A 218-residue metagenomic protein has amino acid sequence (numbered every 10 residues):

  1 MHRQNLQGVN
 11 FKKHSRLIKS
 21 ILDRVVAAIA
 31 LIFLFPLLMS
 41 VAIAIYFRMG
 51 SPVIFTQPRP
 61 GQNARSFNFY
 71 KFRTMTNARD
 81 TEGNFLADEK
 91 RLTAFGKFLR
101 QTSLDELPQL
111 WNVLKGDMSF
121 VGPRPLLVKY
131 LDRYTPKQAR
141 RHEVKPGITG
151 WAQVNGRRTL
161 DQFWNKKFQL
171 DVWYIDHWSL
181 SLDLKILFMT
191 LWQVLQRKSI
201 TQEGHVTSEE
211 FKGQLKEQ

Functional and structural regions predicted by a protein language model:
Q4-N77, L180, I186-Q218: A hydrophobic, helix-centered structural microdomain
F11, S15-K19, E89, R100-L104 (+1 more regions): Short, solvent-exposed loop/helix junctions and linker helices that flank or host conserved functional motifs
A27, F55, T93-K97, K129 (+1 more regions): Positions in alpha-helical segments
V41, F55-T56, N84, V121-P123 (+3 more regions): Short, hydrophobic secondary-structure boundary micro-motifs
F55-R91, T149-Q169: Short, glycine-rich, amphipathic interfacial segments at transmembrane boundaries or analogous
D88-K145, L187-T190: A short, structured surface patch at a secondary-structure boundary
R141, W151-R157, D161-Q202: Cytosol-/stroma-facing membrane-proximal "stalk/adaptor" domains immediately downstream of transmembrane anchors
